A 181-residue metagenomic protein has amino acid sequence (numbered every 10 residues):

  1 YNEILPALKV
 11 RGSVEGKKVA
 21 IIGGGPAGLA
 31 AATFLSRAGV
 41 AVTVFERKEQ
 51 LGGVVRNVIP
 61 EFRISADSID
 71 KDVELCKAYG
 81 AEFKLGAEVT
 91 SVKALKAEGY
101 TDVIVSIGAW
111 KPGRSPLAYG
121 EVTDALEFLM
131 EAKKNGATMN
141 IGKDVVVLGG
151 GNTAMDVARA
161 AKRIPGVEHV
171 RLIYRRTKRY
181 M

Functional and structural regions predicted by a protein language model:
Y1-K18, A66, V105-T123, A137: Ferredoxin-type iron-sulfur electron-transfer modules and their immediate structural context
N2, F62, Y79, I164 (+1 more regions): Change "in soluble alpha/beta enzymes" to "in soluble alpha/beta proteins
E15-F45, K84-A94, V103, W110-G113 (+1 more regions): Rossmann-like dinucleotide/flavin-binding elements
A38-G39, E61, G120-V122, I164: Glycine-rich, phosphate-binding/catalytic loops in enzymes
K48: Conserved SAM/SAH-binding beta-strand->alpha-helix loop
L51-Y100: N-terminal Rossmann-like dinucleotide/flavin-binding domain of flavoprotein oxidoreductases that bind FAD/FMN
K77, P116-A118, G166: Short, structurally constrained coil/turn elements that cap an alpha-helix or connect an alpha-helix to the following
